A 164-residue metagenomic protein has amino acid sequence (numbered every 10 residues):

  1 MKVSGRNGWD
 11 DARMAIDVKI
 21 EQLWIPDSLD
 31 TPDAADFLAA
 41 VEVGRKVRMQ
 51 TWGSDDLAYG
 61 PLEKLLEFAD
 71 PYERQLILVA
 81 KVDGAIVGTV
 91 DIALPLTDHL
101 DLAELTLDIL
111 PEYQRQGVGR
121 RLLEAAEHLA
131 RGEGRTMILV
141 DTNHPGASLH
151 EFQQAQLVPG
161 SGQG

Functional and structural regions predicted by a protein language model:
K2-L65: Short amphipathic alpha-helix that is part of the acyltransferase structural core
L29-P32, S148-Q163: Short, flexible/disordered intra-domain loops and linkers
K64-V79, A85-G88: A short helix-loop-beta-strand connector motif used in the catalytic cores of GNAT acetyltransferases and, in some
L94-T97, D141-N143, V158-G164: Conserved catalytic-core motifs of GNAT/GCN5-like acyltransferases
L102, A130-F152: Conserved GNAT acetyl-CoA-binding A-motif
T106-R115, H144: A short, internal acetyl-CoA/4′-phosphopantetheine-binding micro-motif in the GNAT/acyltransferase core
R115-H128: Conserved acetyl-CoA-binding loop-helix of GNAT-fold acetyltransferases
